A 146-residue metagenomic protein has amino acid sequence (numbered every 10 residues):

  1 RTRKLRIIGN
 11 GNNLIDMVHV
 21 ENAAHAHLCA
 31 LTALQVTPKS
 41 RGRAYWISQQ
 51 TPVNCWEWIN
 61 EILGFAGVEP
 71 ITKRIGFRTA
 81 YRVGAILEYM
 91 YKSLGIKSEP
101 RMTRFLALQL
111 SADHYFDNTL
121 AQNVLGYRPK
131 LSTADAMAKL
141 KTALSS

Functional and structural regions predicted by a protein language model:
R1-K4: C-terminal beta-strand-loop-alpha-helix "lid" module of Rossmann-like NAD(P)-dependent dehydrogenases
I8-G9, S48: Residue-level detector of conserved, well-ordered beta-strand and adjacent loop positions that form binding/recognition
G9-A33, G42-R43: Substrate-positioning beta->alpha
I15-E21, V53, F116, L131: Residue-level signal for the nucleotide or nucleotide-sugar donor/cofactor binding architecture
V20, V83-K92, K97-R128: Conserved C-terminal active-site "lid" loop/helix of NAD(P)H-dependent oxidoreductases that clamps the redox cofactor
A30, F65, A143-S146: Short alpha-helical functional segments enriched in proximate histidine and acidic residues
A33-P100, N118, M137-K139: Mid/C-terminal beta-alpha module of Rossmann-like enzyme folds, strongest in SDR-family dehydrogenases/epimerases
F116-V124, R128-S146: Amphipathic terminal alpha-helices
